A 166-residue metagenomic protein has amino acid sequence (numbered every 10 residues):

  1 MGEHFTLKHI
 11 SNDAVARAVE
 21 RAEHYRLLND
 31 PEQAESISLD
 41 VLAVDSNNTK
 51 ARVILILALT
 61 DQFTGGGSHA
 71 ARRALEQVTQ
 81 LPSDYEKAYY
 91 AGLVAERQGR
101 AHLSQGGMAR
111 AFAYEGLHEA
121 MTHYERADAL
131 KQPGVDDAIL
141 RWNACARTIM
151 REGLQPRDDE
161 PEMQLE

Functional and structural regions predicted by a protein language model:
G2-F5, A129, P133-E166: Terminal, low-structured helical/coil segments at or just beyond the last alpha-helical repeat
G2-R17, T79-Q80, A111: TPR-adjacent "capping" and linker segments in tetratricopeptide-repeat scaffold/adaptor proteins
F5, Q33-S36, Q77, H118-E119: Intrinsically disordered, low-complexity regions
L7, V41, Q77-V78, A127: Canonical positions in the second alpha-helix
D13-D40, Q105-M108: Alpha-helical segment of the N-proximal tetratricopeptide repeat
D13-R17, D45-L59, S83-G106, D136-T148: Amphipathic alpha-helical repeat scaffolds of TPR domains
V44, Q80-L81, L130: Structural marker of alpha-solenoid helical repeat scaffolds
L59-Q80, Y90-Y124, R151-L165: Short coil/linker segments at helix-helix boundaries
